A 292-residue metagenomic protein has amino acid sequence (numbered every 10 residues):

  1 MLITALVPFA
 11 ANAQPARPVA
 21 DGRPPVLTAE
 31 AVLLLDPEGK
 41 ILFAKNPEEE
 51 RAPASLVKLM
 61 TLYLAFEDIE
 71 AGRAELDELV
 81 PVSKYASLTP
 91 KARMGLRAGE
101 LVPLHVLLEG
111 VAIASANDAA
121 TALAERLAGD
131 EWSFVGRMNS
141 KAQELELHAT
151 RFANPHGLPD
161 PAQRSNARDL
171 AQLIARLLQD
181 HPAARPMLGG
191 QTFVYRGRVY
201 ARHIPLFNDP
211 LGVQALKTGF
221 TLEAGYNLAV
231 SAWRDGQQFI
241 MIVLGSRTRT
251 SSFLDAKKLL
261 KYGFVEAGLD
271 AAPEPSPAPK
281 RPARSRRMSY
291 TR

Functional and structural regions predicted by a protein language model:
M1-A31, L35, R73, V265-R292: N-terminal secretory targeting signals
A5, P24-V26, G72-A74, L88 (+5 more regions): A generic structural signal for short, solvent-exposed coil/turn residues that cap or connect secondary-structure
L6-F9, D68, L259: Compositionally biased, low-complexity repeat tracts
A13-R168, L178: Active-site-adjacent loops and short helices of periplasmic peptidoglycan-processing enzymes
L147-R151, P155, P159-R292: Domain-terminus/edge residues, biased toward the C-terminal soluble/receptor-binding domains of extracytoplasmic
